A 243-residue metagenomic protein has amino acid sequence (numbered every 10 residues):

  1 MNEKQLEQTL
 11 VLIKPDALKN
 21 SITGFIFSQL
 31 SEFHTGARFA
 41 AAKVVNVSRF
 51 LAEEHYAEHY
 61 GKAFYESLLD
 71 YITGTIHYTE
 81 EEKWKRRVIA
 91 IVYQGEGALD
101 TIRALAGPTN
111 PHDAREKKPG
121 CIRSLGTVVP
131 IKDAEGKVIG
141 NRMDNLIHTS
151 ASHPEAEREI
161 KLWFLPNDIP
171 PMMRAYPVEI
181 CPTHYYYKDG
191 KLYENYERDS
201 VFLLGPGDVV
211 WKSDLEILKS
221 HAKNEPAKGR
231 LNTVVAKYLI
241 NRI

Functional and structural regions predicted by a protein language model:
M1-I243: Non-catalytic terminal and connector segments of soluble metabolic enzymes
